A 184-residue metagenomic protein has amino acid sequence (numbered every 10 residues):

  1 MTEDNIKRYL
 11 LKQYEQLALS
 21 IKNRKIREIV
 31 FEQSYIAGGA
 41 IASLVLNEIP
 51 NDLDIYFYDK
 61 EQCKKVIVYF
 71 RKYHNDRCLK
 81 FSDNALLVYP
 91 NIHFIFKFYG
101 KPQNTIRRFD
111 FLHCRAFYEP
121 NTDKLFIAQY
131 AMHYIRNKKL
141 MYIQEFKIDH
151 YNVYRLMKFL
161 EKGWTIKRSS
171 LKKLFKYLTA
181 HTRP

Functional and structural regions predicted by a protein language model:
M1-P184: Catalytic cores of the polymerase beta-like nucleotidyltransferase superfamily and closely associated nucleotide
